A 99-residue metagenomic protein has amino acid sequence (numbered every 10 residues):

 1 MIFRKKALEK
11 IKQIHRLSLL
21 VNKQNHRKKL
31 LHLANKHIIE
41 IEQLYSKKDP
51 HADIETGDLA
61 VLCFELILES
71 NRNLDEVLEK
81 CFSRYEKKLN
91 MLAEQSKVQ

Functional and structural regions predicted by a protein language model:
M1-T56, A60-Q99: Flexible "arm" and connector segments at domain edges
